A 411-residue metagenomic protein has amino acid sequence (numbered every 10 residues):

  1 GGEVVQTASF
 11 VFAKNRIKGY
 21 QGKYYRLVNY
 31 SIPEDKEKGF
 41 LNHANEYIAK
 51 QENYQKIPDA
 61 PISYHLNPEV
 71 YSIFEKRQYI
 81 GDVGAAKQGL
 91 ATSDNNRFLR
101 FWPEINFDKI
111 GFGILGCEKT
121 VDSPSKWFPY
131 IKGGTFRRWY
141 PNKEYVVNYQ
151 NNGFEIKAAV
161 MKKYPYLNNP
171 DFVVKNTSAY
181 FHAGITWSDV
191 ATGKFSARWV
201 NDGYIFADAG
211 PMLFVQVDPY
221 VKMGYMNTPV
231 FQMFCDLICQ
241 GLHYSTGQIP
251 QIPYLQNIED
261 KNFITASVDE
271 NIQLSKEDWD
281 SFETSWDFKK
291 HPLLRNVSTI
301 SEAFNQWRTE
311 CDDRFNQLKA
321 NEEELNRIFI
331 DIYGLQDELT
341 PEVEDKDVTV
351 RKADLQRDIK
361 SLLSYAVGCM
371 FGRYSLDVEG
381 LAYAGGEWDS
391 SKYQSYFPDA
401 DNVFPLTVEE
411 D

Functional and structural regions predicted by a protein language model:
G1, F98-D122, K126-W127, F136 (+3 more regions): Flexible, glycine/threonine-enriched loop-and-boundary segments that flank and lead into catalytic domains of large
G1-S123, N142, N152-M161, H182 (+5 more regions): Signature of N6-adenine DNA methyltransferases within the class I
T7, S125-F128, G184, A207 (+3 more regions): Non-catalytic, well-ordered alpha-helical scaffold segments
K14, K132, D189-A191, V215-V217 (+6 more regions): Active-site proximal loops enriched in glycine and acidic residues that flank catalytic Cys/His/Asp and coordinate
L41, F128-K132: Hydrophobic/aromatic-rich, well-ordered segments within soluble, folded domains that form packed cores
Q51, R77-S93, I105-G113, G134-R138 (+8 more regions): Short secondary-structure junctions and interdomain/linker hinges
I131, S178-S196, V217, K222-D236: Short Ser/Thr-interspersed hydrophobic loop/turn segments at strand-loop and sheet-helix junctions that line or gate
P253-D411: Non-catalytic DNA-recognition/assembly elements of restriction-modification systems
